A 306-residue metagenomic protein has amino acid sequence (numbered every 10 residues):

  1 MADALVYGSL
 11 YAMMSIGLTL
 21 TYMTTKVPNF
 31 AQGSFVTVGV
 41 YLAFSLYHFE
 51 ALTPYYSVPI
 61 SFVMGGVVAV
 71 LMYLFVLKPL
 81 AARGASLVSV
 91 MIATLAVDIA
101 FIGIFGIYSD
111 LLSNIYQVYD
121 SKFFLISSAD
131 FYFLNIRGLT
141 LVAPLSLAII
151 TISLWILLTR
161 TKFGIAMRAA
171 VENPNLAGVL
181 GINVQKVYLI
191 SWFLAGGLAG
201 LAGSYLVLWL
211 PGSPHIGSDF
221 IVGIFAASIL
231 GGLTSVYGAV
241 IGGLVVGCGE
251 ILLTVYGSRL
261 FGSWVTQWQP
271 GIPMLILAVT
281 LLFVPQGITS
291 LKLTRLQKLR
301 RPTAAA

Functional and structural regions predicted by a protein language model:
A2, M23-F75, Y256-S263: Membrane-embedded helix boundary and interhelical linker motif in transport proteins
D3, Y7, F131-S213, G217 (+1 more regions): Helix-loop-helix "hairpin" substructures at the membrane interface of multi-pass membrane proteins
S9, L20-V40, P54, G84-V88 (+6 more regions): Short, non-helical or kinked segments that cap or interrupt transmembrane helices
Y11, S15, T53-V63, L189-A199 (+2 more regions): Transmembrane alpha-helical segments in multi-pass inner-membrane proteins
V40, F44, F62-V68, V97-F105 (+4 more regions): Hydrophobic core segments of alpha-helical transmembrane domains in multi-pass membrane transport and ion-translocation
A51-V97, I241-V246, E250, V284-P285: Alpha-helical transmembrane segments within multi-pass membrane transporters and channels
P79-L80, V88-R160, V187, R259-Q269 (+1 more regions): Transmembrane helix-bundle core of multi-pass membrane transporters and related energy-transducing complexes
E172-V179, N183-K186, G257-A306: Cytosolic-side transmembrane-helix boundaries in multi-pass membrane proteins
